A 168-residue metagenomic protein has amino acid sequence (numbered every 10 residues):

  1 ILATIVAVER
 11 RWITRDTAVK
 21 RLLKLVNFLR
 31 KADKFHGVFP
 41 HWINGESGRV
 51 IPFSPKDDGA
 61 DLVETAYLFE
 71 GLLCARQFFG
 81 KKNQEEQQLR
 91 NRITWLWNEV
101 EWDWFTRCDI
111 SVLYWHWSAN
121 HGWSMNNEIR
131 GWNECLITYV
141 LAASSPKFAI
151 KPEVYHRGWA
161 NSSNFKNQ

Functional and structural regions predicted by a protein language model:
I1-D57: Membrane helical hairpin/interfacial module
I1-I13, F28, Y67-K82, L136-K147: Well-ordered alpha-helical scaffold segments within catalytic/enzyme domains
H36-A66, K81-Q168: Extended ligand-binding clefts on enzyme/binding-domain cores
